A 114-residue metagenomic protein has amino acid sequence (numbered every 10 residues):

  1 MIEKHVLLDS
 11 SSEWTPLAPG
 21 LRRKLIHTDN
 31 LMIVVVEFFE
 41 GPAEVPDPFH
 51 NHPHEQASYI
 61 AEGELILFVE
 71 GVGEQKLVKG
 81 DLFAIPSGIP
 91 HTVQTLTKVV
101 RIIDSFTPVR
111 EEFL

Functional and structural regions predicted by a protein language model:
M1-L17: Extreme N-terminal tail/first-helix region
S12-D47: A short glycine-rich, His/Asp/Glu-containing loop-to-beta-strand
F38-F39, N51-L67: Short, conserved beta-strand element in jelly-roll/cupin
G71-S87: Short acidic-glycine-tyrosine-enriched beta hairpin
S87-E112: Ligand-binding loop in jelly-roll beta-barrel domains
